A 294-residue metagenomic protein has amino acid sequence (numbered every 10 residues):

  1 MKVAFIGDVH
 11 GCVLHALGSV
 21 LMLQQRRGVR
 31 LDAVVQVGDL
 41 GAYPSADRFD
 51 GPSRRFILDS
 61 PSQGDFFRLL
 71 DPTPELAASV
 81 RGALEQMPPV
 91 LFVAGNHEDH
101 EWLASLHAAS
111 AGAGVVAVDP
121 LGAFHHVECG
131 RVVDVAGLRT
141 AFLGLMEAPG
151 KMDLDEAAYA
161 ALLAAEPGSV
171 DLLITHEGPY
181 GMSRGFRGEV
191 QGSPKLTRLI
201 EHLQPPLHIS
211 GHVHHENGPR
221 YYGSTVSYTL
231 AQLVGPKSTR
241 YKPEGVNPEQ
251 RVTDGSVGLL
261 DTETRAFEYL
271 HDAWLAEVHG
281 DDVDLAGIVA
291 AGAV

Functional and structural regions predicted by a protein language model:
M1-H10, G137-P149, D171-H176, S227-Q232 (+1 more regions): Active-site-proximal beta-strand elements of phosphoester/diester hydrolases
I6, V13-G130: Core catalytic region of metal-dependent phosphoesterases/phosphodiesterases, especially metallo-beta-lactamase-like
H10-A16, G41-S45, V93-W102, A148-G150 (+3 more regions): Active-site environment of divalent metal-dependent phosphoester hydrolases
G41, S53-T73, G168-Q204: Active-site-proximal segments of metal-dependent phosphoesterases and phosphodiesterases across multiple
P89-F92, G185-E263: Conserved beta-sheet core of the metallophosphoesterase superfamily
E128-A136, P219-Y221: Short acidic-hydrophobic surface loop/beta-edge motif
A136-L172, E189-T197: Binuclear metal-dependent hydrolase catalytic cores centered on His/Asp/Glu-rich metal-binding motifs
G185, L260-V294: A short C-terminal boundary segment appended to hydrolase-like catalytic domains
